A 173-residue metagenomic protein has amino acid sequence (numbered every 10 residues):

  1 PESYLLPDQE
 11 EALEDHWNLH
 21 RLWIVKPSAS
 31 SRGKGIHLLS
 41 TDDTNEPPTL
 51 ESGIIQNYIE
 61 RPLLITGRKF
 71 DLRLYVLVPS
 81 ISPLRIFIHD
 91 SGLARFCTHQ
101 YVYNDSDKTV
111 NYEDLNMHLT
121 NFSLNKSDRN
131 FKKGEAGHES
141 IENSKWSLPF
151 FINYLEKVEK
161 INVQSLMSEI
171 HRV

Functional and structural regions predicted by a protein language model:
P1: Conserved ATP-binding subdomain of kinase catalytic cores across diverse folds
Y4-P7, H37-L39: Short acidic-hydrophobic, aromatic-tinged amphipathic segments that line or gate anion-handling sites
A12, H16-V173: Catalytic core of tubulin tyrosine ligase-like
